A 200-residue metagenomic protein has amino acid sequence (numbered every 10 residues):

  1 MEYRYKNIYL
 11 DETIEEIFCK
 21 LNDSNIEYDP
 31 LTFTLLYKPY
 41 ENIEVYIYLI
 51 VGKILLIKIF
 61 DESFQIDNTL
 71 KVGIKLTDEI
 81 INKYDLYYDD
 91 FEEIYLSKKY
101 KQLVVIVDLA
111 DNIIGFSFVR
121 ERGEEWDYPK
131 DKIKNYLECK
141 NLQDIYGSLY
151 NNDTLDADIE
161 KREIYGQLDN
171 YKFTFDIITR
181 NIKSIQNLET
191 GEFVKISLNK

Functional and structural regions predicted by a protein language model:
E2-N7, S63-T69, K132-Y136: Short, recurring structural edge motifs at helix starts
E12-K53, L70-D131, N135-K200: A cross-family detector of function-defining hotspots
F60-D61, G123: Glyoxalase I/VOC metalloenzyme domain signal
